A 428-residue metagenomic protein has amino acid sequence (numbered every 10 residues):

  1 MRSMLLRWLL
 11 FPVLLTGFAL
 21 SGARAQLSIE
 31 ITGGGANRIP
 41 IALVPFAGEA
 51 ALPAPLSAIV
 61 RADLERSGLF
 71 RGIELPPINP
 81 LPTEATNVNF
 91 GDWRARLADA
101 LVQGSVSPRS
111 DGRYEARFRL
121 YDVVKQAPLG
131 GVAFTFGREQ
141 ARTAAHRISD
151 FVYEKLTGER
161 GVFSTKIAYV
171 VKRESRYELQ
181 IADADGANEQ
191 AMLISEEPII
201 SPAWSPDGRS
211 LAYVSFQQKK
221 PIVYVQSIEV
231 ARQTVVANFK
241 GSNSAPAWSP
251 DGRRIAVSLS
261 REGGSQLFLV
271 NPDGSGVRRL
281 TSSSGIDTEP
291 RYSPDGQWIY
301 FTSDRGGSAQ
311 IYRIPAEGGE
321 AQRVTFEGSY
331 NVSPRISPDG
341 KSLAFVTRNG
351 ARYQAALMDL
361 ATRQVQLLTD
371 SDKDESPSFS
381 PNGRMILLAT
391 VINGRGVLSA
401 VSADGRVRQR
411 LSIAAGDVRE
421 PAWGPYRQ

Functional and structural regions predicted by a protein language model:
L27, A85-F151: Amphipathic beta-strand/beta-sheet edge segments enriched in Tyr/Trp
I31-G91, V102-S107: Short beta-strand->alpha-helix linker/helix-N-cap micro-motif that forms a surface specificity/interaction loop
R113-E115, S175-Q180, K220-Y224, G264-F268 (+3 more regions): Structural motif
G161-F163, P206-D207, P250-D251, P294-D295 (+3 more regions): Residue-level detector of Asp-centered blade-edge/turn motifs that repeat once per structural unit in beta-propeller
I167, L211, G252-A256, G296-I299 (+2 more regions): Hydrophobic beta-strand positions that form the internal "hydrophobic ladder" of WD40/Gbeta-like beta-propeller blades
K172, F216, S260, D304 (+2 more regions): Short loop/turn segments immediately following the C-termini of beta-strands
D183-I200, Q226-S244, V270-T288, I314-Y330 (+2 more regions): Multi-bladed beta-propeller domains
